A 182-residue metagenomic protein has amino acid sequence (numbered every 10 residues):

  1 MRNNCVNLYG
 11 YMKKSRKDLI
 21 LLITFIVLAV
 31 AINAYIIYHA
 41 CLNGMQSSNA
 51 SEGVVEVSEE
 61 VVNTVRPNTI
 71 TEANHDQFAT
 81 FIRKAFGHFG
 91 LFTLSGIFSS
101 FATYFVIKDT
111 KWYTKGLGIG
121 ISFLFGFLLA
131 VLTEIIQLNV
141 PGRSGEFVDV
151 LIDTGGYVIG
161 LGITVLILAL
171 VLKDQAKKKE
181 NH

Functional and structural regions predicted by a protein language model:
R2-N139, F147-V148, T154-H182: Bulky hydrophobic segments
